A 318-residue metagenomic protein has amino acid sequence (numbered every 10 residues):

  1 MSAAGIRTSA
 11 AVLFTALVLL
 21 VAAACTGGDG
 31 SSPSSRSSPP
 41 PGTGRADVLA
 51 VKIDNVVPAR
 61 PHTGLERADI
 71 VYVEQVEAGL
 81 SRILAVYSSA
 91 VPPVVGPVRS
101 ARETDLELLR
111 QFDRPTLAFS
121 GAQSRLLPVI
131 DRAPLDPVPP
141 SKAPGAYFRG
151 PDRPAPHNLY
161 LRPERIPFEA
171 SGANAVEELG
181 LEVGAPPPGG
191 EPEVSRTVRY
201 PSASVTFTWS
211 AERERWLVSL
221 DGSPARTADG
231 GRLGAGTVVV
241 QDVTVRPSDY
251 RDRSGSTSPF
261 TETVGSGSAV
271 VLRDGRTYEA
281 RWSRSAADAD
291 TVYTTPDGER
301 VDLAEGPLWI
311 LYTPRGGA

Functional and structural regions predicted by a protein language model:
S2-S31: Secretory targeting and sorting signals
A24-T26, V73, V94: Generic hydrophobic/packing signal
R36, G42-I70, E77-A85, P92-A318: A surface/extracellular/periplasmic glyco- and lipid-processing/surface-interacting theme
